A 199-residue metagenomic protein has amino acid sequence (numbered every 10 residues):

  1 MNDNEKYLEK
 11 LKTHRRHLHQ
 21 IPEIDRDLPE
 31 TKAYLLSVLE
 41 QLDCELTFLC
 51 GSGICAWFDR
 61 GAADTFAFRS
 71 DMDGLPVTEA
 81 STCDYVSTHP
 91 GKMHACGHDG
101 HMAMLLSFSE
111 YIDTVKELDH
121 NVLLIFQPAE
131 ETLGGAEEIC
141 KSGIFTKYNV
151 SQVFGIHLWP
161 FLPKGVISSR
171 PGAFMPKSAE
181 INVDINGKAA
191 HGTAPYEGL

Functional and structural regions predicted by a protein language model:
N2-H94, D99, A103, E110-H120: Acidic/His- and Gly-rich active-site-bordering loop/insert found across diverse amide/peptide-bond hydrolases
E30, S107, G134-E138: Generic recognition of short, well-ordered alpha-helical segments
Y34, F48, W57-F58, F66-F68 (+6 more regions): Phenylalanine-focused residue identity feature
L75, C83-M93, G100, L118-L199: Histidine/acidic-residue-rich, glycine-tolerant segments that coordinate divalent metal ions
S107-F108, E197: Residue-level detector of alpha-helical segments with a strong bias toward transmembrane helices and their helix-loop
